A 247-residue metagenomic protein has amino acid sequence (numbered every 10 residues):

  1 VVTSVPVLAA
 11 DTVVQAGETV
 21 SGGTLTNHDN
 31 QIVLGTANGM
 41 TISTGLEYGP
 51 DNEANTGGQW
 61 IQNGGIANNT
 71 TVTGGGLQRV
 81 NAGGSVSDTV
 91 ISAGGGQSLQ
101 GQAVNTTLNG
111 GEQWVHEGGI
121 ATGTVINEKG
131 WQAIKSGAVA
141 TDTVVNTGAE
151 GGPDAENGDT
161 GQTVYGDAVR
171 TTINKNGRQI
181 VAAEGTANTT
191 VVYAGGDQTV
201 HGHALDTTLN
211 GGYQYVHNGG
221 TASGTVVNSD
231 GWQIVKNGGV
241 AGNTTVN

Functional and structural regions predicted by a protein language model:
V1-P6: Gram-negative bacterial Sec-dependent N-terminal signal peptides
A10, A16-G23, H28-N30, G35-M40 (+22 more regions): The right-handed parallel beta-helix/beta-solenoid scaffold, focusing on the short coil/turn and N-cap positions
N243-N247: Short, intrinsically disordered, charge-balanced linker/junction segments flanking boundaries in proteins
